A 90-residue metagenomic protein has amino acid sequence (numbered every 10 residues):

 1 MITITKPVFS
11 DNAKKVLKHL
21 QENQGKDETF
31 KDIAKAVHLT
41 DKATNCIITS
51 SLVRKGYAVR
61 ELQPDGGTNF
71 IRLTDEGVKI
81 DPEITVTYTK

Functional and structural regions predicted by a protein language model:
M1-I2, D32, T87-K90: Long, compositionally biased intrinsically disordered regions
M1-L17: Short alpha-helical segments that sit at the start of domains
L20-Q24: Short helix-to-turn junction characteristic of helix-turn-helix DNA-binding domains, especially the helix
G25-A36: Short acidic, hydrophobic short linear motifs in intrinsically disordered regions
L39-R54, T68: Short amphipathic alpha-helical interaction segments
V53-P64: A short, conserved structural fragment
D65-L73: Minor-groove-contacting beta-hairpin "wing" of winged helix-turn-helix DNA-binding domains
D75-K90: Short, amphipathic alpha-helical interaction segments positioned at domain boundaries
